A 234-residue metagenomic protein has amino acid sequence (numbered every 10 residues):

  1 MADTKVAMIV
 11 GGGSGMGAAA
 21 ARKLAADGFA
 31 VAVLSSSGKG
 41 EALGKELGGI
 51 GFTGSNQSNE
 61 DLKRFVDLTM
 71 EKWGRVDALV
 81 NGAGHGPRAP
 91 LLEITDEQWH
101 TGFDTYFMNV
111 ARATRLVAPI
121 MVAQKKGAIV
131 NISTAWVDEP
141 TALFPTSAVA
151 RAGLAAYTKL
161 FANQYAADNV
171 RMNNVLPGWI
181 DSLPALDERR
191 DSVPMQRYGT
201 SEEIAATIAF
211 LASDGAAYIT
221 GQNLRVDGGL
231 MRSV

Functional and structural regions predicted by a protein language model:
G13-S14: Conserved glycine-rich cofactor-binding loop
F65, P90-L91, T95-F103, I129 (+1 more regions): Substrate-binding pocket helix/loop in short-chain dehydrogenase/reductase
I94, P140-A148, L160, R189: Active-site loop-to-helix junction immediately N-terminal to the catalytic Tyr of the SDR YXXXK motif in Rossmann-fold
T114, A150-R151, T158: Active-site helix of classical SDR
P119, N163-Q164, A217: Alpha-helical segment proximal to the catalytic Tyr-Lys
E139, A209, T220-V234: Short C-terminal tail/terminal secondary-structure segment of NAD(P)H-dependent dehydrogenase/reductase domains
A166, R171, I219-G221: Short, small/polar-rich loop/turn modules that mediate ligand/substrate recognition or access, typified
